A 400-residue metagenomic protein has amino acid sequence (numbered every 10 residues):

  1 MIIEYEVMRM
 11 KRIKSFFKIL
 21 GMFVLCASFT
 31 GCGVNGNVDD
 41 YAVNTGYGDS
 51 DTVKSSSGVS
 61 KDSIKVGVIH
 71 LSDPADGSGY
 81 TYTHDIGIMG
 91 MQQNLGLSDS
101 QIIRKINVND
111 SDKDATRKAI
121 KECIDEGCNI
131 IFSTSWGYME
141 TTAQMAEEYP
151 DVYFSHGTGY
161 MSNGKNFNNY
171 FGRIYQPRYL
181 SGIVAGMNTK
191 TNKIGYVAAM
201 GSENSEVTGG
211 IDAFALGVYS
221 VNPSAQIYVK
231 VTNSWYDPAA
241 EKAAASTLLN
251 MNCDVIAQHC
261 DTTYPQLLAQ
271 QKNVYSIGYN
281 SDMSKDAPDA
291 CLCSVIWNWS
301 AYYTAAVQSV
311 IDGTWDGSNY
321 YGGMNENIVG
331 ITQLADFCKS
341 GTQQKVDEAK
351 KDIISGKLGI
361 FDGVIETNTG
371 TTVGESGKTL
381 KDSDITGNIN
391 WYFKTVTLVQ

Functional and structural regions predicted by a protein language model:
M1-R9: Short, Lys/Arg-enriched N-terminal segments with co-localized hydrophobic residues within the first ~10-30 amino acids
Y5, I13-K14, C26: Generic extreme N-terminus detector
M10-L20: Bacterial N-terminal signal peptides that target proteins for export
F17, V34-G36: Short, aromatic- and cysteine-enriched interfacial helices/patches that mediate contacts at lipid membranes
A27-G31: C-terminal motif of bacterial Sec signal peptides marking the signal peptidase cleavage site
G36-Q400: A residue-level marker of the well-folded mature domains of exported/periplasmic proteins
